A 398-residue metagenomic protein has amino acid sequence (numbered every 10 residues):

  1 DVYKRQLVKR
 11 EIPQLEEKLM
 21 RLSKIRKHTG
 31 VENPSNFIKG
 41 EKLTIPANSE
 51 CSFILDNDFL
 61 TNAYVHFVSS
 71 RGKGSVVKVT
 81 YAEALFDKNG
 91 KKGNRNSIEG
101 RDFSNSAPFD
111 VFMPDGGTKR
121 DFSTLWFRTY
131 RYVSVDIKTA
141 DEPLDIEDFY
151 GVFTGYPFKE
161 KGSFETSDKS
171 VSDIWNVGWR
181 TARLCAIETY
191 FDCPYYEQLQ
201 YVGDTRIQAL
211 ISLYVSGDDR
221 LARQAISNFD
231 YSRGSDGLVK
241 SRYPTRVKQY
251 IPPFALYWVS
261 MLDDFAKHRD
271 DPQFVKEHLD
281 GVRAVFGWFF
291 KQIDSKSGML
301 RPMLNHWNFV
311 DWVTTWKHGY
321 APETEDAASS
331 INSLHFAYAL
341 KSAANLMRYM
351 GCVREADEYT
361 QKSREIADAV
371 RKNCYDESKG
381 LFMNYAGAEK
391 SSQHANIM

Functional and structural regions predicted by a protein language model:
D1-D192, D204, R220-A225, K240-P244 (+2 more regions): Extracellular/oxidizing-compartment recognition motifs
L55-N57, T124, L199-Q200, P252-P253 (+3 more regions): Short helix-capping and inter-helix turn/linker motifs at the boundaries of alpha-helical repeat units
N62, F86-K88, V247-Y250, N308-V310 (+1 more regions): Flexible loop/turn segments at secondary-structure boundaries
Y132, A140-V177, R183, Y190-V239 (+2 more regions): Active-site acid/base region of carbohydrate-active enzymes
R206-A209, V259, A337: Hydrophobic core positions within HEAT/HEAT-like alpha-solenoid repeats
Q249-K267: Thiamine diphosphate
L256, S330, L334-A337: Start-of-helix signal in alpha-solenoid helical-repeat scaffolds, especially tetratricopeptide repeats
L262, A337-L340, A344-M347: Non-transmembrane amphipathic alpha-helical segments
